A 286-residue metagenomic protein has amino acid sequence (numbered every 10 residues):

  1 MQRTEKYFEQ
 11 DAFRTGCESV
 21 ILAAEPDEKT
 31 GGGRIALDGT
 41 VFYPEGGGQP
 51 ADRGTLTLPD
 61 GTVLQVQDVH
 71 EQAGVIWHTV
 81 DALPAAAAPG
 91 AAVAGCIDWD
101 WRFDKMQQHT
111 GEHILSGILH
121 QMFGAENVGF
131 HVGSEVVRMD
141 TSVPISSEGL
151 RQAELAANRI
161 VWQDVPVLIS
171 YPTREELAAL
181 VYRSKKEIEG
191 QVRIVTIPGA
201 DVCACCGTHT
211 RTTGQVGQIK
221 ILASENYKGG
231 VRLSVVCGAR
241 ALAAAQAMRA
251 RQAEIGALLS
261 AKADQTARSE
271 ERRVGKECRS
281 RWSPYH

Functional and structural regions predicted by a protein language model:
M1-A91: Conserved nucleotide-binding/hydrolysis modules and their immediate coupling elements across P-loop/ASCE NTPase motors
R14, Q108-E112, L150, E154: Generic alpha-helical secondary structure
A23-V41, G90-F103, I188-V202: Short, hydrophobic/aliphatic alpha-helical segments
T40-T57, A88-M139: Active/ligand-binding-proximal structured segments within catalytic/core domains that scaffold catalytic residues
H78-T79, H109, H113, H209 (+2 more regions): Histidine-centered active-site/metal-ligand motif
V80-A82, T141-I145, V235-C237: Short beta-strand-to-loop capping motifs
W101, H120, G124-Y227: Functional cores that coordinate and move charged inorganic groups
V216, L222-S280, H286: Terminal appendage regions of diverse proteins
